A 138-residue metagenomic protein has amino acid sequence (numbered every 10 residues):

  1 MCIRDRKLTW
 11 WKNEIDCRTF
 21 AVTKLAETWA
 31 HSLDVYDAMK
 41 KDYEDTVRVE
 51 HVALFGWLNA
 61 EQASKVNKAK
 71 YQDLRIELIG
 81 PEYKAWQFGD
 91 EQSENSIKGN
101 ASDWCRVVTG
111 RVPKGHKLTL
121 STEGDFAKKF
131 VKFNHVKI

Functional and structural regions predicted by a protein language model:
M1-I3: Short, small-residue-biased leader/transition segments that mark boundaries at the very start of proteins
K7: Phosphate-handling catalytic interfaces
W11-K65, W104: Short, contiguous alpha-helical
R18-T19, Y83-F88, K128-F130: Short, solvent-exposed polar/charged micro-motifs at secondary-structure junctions
A38-L54, D73, H116-K129: Short alpha-helical "patches" and their helix-cap loops
L58-D73, F133-I138: Charged/polar, low-hydrophobicity segments characteristic of intrinsically disordered regions and flexible loops
K65-D103: Glycine/small-residue-rich hydrophobic helix-like segments
Q92-I138: C-terminal interaction segments
